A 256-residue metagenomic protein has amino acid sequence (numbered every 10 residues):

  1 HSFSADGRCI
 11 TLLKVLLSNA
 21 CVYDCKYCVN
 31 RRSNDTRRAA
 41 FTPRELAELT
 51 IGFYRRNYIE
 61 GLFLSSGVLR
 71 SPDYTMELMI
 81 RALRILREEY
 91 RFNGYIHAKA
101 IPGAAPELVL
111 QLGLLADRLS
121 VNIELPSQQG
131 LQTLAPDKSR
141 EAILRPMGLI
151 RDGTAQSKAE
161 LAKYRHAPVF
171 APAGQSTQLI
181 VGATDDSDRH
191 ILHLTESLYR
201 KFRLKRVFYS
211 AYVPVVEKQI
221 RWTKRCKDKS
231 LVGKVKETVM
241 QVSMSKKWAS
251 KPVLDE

Functional and structural regions predicted by a protein language model:
H1-S4, R8-Y23, Y27-T177, A183-T184 (+3 more regions): Conserved Radical SAM active-site core
I59, A159, L204, M244-K251: Intrinsically disordered or highly flexible coil/loop and linker segments, enriched in small and charged/polar residues
R140-M147, D188-L192, V232-V235: Amphipathic alpha-helical transducer elements in NTP-driven molecular machines
G153, S197, K201, S210 (+1 more regions): Short hydrophobic alpha-helical module
A159-A167, Y209-S210, W248-L254: Flexible, glycine/charged-enriched surface loops at secondary-structure junctions
G174-I180, K205-V207, Y212-P214, D228-V235 (+1 more regions): Catalytic cores of enzyme domains
I180-F208, Y212-V215, R221: Long hydrophobic segments that form regular secondary structure
E217-E256: Long, highly charged, low-complexity intrinsically disordered interaction regions that mediate electrostatic DNA/RNA
